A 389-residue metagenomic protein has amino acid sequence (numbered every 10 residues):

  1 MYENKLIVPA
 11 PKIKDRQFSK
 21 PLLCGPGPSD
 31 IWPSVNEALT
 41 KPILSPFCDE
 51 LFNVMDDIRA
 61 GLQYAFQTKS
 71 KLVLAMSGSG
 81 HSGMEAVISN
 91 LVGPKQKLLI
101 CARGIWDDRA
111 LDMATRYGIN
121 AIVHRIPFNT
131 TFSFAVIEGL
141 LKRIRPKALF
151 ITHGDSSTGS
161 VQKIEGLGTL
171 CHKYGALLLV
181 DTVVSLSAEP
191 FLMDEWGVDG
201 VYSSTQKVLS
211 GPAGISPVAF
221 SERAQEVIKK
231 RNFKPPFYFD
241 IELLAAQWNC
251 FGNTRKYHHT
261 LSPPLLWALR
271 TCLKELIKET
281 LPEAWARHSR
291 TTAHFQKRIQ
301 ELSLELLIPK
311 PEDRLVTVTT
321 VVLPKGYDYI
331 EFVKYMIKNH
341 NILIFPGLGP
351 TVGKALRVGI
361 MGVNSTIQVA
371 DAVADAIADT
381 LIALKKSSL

Functional and structural regions predicted by a protein language model:
K20-M76, H81: A glycine-/small-polar-enriched, mobile loop at the entrance of the PLP active site in fold-type I
D30-I31, Q206-K297: Active-site C-terminal subdomain of aminotransferase-like
K71-L99, R103, D107-L111: Conserved beta-loop-alpha segment that forms the PLP phosphate-binding cup at the N-terminus of a helix
F132-S187, G200: Active-site phosphate-binding strand-loop segment of PLP-dependent enzymes
D194-Q206, S216: Conserved active-site segment immediately N-terminal to the catalytic lysine that forms the internal aldimine
E305-N339: Conserved PLP-binding catalytic core of the aspartate aminotransferase-like
P350, K354-L389: PLP-dependent enzyme catalytic core of the Aspartate aminotransferase-like
